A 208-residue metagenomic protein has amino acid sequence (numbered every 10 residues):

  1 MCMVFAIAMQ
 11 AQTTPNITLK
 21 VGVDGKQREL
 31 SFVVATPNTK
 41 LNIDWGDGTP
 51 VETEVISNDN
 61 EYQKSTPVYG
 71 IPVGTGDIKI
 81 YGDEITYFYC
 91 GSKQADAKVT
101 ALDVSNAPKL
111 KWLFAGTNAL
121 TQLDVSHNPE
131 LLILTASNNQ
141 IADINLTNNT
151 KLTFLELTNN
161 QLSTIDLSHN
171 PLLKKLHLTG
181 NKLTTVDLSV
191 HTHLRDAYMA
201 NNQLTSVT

Functional and structural regions predicted by a protein language model:
M1, I7-W112, P129: N-terminal capping/linker segments that flank leucine-rich repeat
D24-R28, T150-K151, L172: Ser/Thr- and Asn-enriched, surface-exposed coil loops between beta-strands
D77-I80, F154, K175: Short, structured interface segments
I85, V99, L110, L120 (+8 more regions): Conserved hydrophobic position(s) of the canonical leucine-rich repeat
F88, L102, L123, I144 (+3 more regions): Canonical leucine-rich repeat
A97, N118, A136-N139, L157-N160 (+2 more regions): Consensus "Asn ladder" position of solenoid repeat domains
V104-A107, V125-P129, L146-N149, L167-N170 (+1 more regions): Hydrophobic anchor residues at the C-terminal helix/turn of individual leucine-rich repeat
K111-T121, H127-N139, N148, T153-F154 (+2 more regions): A charged, solvent-exposed segment within the mature domains of Sec-exported extracytoplasmic proteins
